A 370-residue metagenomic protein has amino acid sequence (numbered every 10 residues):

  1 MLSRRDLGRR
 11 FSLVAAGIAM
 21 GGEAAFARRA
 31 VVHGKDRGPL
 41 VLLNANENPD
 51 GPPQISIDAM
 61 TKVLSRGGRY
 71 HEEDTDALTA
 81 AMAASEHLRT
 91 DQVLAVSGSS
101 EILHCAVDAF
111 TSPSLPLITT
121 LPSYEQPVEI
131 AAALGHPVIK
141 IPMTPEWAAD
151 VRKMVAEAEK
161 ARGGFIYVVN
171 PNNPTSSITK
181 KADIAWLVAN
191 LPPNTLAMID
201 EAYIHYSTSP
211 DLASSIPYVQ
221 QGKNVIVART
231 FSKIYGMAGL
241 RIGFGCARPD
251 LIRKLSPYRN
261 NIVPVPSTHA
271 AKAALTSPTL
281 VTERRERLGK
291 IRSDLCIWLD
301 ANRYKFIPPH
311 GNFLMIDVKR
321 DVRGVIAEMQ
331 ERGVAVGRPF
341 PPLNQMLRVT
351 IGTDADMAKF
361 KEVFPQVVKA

Functional and structural regions predicted by a protein language model:
M1-A16: N-terminal secretory signal peptides and thylakoid transit peptides that target proteins across membranes
S12-R69, A84, R162: N-terminal "arm"/small-domain region of PLP-dependent enzymes with the aminotransferase-like
G67, D76-P116: Phosphate-binding glycine-rich loop
A109-I130: Conserved PLP-anchoring active-site segment centered on the Schiff-base-forming lysine
M143-P145, G289, L299-R332: Conserved PLP-binding catalytic core of the aspartate aminotransferase-like
V151-R162, P174-A197, E201-S232: Active-site pre-lysine segment of PLP-dependent enzymes
N224-D300, Y304-I307: PLP-dependent aminotransferase class I/II
E328-R332, F340-A370: PLP-dependent enzyme catalytic core of the Aspartate aminotransferase-like
